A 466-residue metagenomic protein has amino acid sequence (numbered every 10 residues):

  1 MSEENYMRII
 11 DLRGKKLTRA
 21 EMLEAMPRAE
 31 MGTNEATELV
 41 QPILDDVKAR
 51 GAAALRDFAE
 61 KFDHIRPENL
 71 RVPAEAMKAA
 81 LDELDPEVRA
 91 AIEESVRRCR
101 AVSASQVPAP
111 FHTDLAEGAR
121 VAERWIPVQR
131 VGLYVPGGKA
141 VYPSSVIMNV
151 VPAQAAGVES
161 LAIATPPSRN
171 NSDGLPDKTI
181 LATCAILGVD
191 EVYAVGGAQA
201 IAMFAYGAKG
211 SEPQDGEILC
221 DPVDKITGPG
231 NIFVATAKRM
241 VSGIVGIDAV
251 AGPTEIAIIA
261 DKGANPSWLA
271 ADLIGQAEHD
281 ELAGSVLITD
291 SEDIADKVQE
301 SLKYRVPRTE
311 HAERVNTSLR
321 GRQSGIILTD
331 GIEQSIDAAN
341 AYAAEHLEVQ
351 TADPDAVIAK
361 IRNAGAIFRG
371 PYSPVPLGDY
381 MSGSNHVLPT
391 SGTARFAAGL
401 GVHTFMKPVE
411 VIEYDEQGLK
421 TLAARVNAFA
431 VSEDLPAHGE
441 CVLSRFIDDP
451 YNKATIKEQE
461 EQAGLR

Functional and structural regions predicted by a protein language model:
S2-Q129: N-terminal Rossmann-like NAD(P)+-binding subdomain of aldehyde/semialdehyde dehydrogenases
Y6-K15, E191-G196, I326-G331: Short acidic-hydrophobic, aromatic-tinged amphipathic segments that line or gate anion-handling sites
F111-L115, L133, I163-T165, E191-G197 (+8 more regions): General beta-strand structural signal in soluble alpha/beta enzymes
T113-A182: Conserved small-residue-rich beta-alpha loop and adjacent elements that most often cradle the phosphate/pyrophosphate
V189-G284: Conserved NAD(P)+-binding/catalytic subdomain of aldehyde/semialdehyde dehydrogenases
A249-R322, I326: A conserved active-site cap/scaffold subdomain adjacent to cofactor or substrate pockets
A341-L465: C-terminal core of ALDH-fold dehydrogenases
